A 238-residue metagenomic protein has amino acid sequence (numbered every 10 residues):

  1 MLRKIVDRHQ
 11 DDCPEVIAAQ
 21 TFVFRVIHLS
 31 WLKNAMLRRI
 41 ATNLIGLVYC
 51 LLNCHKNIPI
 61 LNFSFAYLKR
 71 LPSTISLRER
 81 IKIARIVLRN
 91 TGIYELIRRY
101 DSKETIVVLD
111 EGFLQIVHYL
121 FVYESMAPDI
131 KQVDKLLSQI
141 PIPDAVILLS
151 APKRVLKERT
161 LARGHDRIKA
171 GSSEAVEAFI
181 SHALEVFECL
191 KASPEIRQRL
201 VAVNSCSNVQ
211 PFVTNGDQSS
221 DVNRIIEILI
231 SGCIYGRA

Functional and structural regions predicted by a protein language model:
L2-I75: N-terminal phosphate/diphosphate-binding loop that engages ATP/GTP or pyrophosphate donors across diverse enzyme folds
V6-D7, E124-A127, R163-D166: Glycine-rich, phosphate-binding/catalytic loops in enzymes
I17, A145-I147, V201, F212: Hydrophobic/aromatic beta-strand patches that form the interior of the parallel beta-sheet core in alpha/beta enzyme
F22, R70, L109-F113, V117-H118 (+2 more regions): Short loop/turn segments at strand-loop or loop-helix junctions that form parts of catalytic or ligand-binding pockets
I27-K33, Y119-F121, E158-A162: Short aromatic-enriched loop/helix-cap "lid" or pocket-rim segments at secondary-structure transitions that line
H55-L137: Glycine-rich phosphate-binding loop used to anchor ATP phosphates in small-molecule kinases, encompassing both
T105, E111-G112, D129, S138-A162: Conserved phosphate-donor/acceptor-positioning beta-strand/loop module used by diverse small-molecule
K157-A238: NTP-dependent small-molecule kinase module
